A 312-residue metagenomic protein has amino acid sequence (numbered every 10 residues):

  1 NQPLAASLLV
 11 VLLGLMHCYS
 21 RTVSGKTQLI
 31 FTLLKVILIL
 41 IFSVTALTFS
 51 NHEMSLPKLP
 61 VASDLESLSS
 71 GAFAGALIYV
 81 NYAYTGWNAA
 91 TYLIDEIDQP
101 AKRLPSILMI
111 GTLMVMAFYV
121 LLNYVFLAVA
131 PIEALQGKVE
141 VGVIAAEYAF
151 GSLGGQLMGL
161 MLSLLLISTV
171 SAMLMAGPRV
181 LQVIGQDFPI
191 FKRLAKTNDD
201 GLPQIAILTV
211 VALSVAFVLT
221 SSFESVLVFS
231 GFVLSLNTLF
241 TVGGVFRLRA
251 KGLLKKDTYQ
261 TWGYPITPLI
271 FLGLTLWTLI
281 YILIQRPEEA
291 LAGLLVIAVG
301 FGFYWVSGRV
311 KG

Functional and structural regions predicted by a protein language model:
N1-A5, L38, I94-A101, S106-M114 (+2 more regions): Helix-loop-helix connectors at the membrane interface of multi-pass transporters/channels
Q2-H52, L108-M109, S230-F240, T267 (+1 more regions): Membrane-interface loop-to-helix entry segments
L9, A46, A62-A117, L122-V125 (+1 more regions): Hydrophobic, membrane-embedded alpha-helices of multi-pass small-molecule transporters
G14-C18, S43-V44, N123-V125, S163 (+4 more regions): Alpha-helical transmembrane segments of multipass membrane proteins
L33-S63, N81, Y124-A130, V242-K255 (+2 more regions): Hydrophobic alpha-helical segments and their helix-loop junctions in multi-pass secondary transporters
I39-I41, L181, S230-D257, L274 (+1 more regions): Hydrophobic alpha-helical segments of multi-pass membrane transport proteins
A76, I107-S171, I190-S225, F229: TM-loop-TM module centered on a large, flexible mid-protein loop between adjacent transmembrane helices in multi-pass
R193-Q204, T238-E289, V310: C-terminal membrane-solvent junction of multi-pass transporters and transport-like membrane proteins
